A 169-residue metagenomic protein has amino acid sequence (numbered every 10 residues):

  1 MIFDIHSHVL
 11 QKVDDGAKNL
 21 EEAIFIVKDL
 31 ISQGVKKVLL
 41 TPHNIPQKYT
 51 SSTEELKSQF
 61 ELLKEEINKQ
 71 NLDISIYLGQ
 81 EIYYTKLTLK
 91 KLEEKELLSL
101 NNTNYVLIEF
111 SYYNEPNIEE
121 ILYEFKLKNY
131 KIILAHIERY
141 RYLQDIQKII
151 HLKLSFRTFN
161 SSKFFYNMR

Functional and structural regions predicted by a protein language model:
M1-D73, H151-L152: An N-terminally biased module of ancient metal coordination in phosphate/nucleic-acid-related enzymes
I5-Q11, V38-H43, L107-E109, I132-A135 (+1 more regions): Short beta-strands and strand-loop turn motifs
T50-S161: Extended substrate/RNA-proximal surfaces in nucleic-acid metabolism proteins
